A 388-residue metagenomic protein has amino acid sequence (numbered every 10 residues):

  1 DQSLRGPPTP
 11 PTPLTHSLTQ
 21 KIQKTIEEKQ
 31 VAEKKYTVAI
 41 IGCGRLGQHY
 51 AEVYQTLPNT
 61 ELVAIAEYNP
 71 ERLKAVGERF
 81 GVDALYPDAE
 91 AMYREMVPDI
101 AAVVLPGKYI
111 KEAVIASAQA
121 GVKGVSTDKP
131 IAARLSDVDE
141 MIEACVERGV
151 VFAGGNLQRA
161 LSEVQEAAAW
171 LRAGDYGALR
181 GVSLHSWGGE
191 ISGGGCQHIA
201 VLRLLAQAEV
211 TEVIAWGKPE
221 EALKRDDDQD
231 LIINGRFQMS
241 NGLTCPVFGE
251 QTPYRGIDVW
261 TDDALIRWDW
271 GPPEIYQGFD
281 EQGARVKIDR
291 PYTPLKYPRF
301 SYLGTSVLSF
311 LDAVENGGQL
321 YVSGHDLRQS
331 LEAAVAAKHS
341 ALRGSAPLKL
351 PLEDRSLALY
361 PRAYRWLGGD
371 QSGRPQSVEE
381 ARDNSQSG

Functional and structural regions predicted by a protein language model:
Q2-L4: Short hydrophobic targeting helices and cationic amphipathic motifs that mediate membrane/organellar targeting
P8, T19-E33, I100-A102, D312-G388: C-terminal helix-rich "cap/oligomerization" subdomain common to oxidoreductases
P13-L14, L18: Compositionally biased, intrinsically disordered low-complexity segments enriched in Pro/Arg/Gln/His
I22, I26-F80, L202: N-terminal Rossmann-like dinucleotide-binding module
Y50, F80-C145: Beta-loop-alpha module in the N-terminal Rossmann-like domain of NAD(P)-dependent dehydrogenases, especially those
I100, S126, I131-E190, G194: A contiguous active-site-proximal alpha/beta segment in oxidoreductase catalytic domains
L179-Y254, D258, H325: Rossmann-like dinucleotide-binding domain that binds NAD(P)(H)
L223-D228, S240-S306, S323-H325, L352 (+3 more regions): NAD(P)-dinucleotide binding in Rossmann-like oxidoreductases
